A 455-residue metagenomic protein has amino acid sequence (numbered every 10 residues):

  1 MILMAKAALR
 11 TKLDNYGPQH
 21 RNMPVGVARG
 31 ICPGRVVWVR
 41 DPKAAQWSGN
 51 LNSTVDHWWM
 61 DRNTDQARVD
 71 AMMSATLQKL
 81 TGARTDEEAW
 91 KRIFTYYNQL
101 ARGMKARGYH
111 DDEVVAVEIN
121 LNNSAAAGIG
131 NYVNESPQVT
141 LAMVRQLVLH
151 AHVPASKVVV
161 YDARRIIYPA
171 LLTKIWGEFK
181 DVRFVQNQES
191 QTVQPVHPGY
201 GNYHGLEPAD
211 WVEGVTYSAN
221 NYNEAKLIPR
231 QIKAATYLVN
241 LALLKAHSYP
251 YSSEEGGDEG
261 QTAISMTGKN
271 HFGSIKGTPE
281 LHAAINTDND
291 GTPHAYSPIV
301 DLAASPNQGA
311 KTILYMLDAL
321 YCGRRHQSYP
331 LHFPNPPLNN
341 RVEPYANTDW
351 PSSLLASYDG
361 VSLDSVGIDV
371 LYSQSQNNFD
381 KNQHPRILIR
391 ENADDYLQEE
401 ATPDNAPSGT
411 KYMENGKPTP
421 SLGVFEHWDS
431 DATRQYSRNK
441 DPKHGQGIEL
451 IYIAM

Functional and structural regions predicted by a protein language model:
M1-L3: N-terminal export leaders
A5-D111, N122-G130, N134-M455: Extended, low-polarity segments enriched in aliphatic/aromatic residues
V114-E118: Short glycine-rich phosphate-binding loop at a beta-alpha junction
